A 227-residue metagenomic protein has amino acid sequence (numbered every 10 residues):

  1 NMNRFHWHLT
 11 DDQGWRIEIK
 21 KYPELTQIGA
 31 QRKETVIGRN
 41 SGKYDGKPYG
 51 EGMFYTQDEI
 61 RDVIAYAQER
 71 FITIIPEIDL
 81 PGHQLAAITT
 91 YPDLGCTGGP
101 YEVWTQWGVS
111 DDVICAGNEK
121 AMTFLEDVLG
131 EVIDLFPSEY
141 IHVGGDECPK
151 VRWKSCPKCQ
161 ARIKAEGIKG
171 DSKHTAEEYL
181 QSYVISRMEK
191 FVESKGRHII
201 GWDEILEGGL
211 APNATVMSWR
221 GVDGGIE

Functional and structural regions predicted by a protein language model:
N1-R197: Substrate-binding cleft of carbohydrate-active enzyme catalytic domains
Q84, I88-L94, V151-R152, I200-E227: Substrate-binding cleft/loops of secretory-pathway carbohydrate-active enzymes
